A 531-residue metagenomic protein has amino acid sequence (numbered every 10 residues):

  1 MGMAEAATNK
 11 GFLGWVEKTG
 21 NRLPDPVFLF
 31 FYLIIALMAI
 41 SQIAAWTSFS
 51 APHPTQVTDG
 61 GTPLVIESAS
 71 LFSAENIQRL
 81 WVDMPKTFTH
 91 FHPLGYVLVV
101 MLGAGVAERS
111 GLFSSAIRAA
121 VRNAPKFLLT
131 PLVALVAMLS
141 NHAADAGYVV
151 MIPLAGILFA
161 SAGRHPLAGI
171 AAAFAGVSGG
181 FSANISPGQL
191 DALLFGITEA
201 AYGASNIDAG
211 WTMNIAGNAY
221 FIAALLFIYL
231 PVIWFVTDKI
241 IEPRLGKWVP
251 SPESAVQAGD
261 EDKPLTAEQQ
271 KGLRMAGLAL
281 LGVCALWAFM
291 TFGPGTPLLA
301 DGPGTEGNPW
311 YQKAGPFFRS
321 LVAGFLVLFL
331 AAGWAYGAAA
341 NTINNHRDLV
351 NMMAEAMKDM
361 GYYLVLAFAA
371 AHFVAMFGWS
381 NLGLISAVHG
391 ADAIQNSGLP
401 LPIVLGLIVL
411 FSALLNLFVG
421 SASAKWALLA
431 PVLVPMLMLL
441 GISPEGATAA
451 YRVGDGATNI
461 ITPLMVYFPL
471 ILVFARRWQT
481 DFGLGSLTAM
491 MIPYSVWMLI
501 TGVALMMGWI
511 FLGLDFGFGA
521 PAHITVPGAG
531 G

Functional and structural regions predicted by a protein language model:
M1-R22, A51-F72, E242-Q270, A522-G531: Intrinsically disordered, low-complexity non-transmembrane regions of multi-pass membrane transporters
N9, S110-A116, P231-E261, F289-G304 (+1 more regions): Juxtamembrane interface elements at the cytosolic ends of transmembrane helices in multi-pass membrane proteins
G11-F12, A51-L94, A204-N214, G293-F317 (+1 more regions): Interfacial loop/helix-cap signal at membrane boundaries in integral membrane proteins
E17, N21, D25, I152 (+6 more regions): Membrane-core helix-loop-helix motifs of multi-pass transport proteins
P24, T89-L94, A104-S114, S140-V150 (+5 more regions): Short helix-coil transition sites and intra-membrane helix breaks within transmembrane domains of multi-pass
P26-I35, A39, G60-S114, K313-I343 (+1 more regions): Core transmembrane alpha-helical segments of multi-pass membrane transporters/permeases
F30-A45, V97-G105, V136-M138, G176-G180 (+6 more regions): Hydrophobic core segments of alpha-helical transmembrane domains in multi-pass membrane transport and ion-translocation
V97-L98, P125-G156, S161, L364-F373 (+4 more regions): Hydrophobic alpha-helical transmembrane segments of multi-pass integral membrane proteins, predominantly secondary
